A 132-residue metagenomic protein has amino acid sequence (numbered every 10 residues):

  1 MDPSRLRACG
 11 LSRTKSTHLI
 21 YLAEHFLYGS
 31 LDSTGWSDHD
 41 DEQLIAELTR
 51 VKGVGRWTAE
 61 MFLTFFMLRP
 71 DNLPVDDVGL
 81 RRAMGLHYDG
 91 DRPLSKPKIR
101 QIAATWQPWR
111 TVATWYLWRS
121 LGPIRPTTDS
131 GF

Functional and structural regions predicted by a protein language model:
M1-R50: Alpha-helical ds-nucleic-acid-binding substructure associated with the helix-hairpin-helix region of base-excision DNA
G35-S37, D41-Q43, R56-F132: C-terminal accessory module of base-excision DNA glycosylases/AP lyases that mediates lesion recognition and DNA
